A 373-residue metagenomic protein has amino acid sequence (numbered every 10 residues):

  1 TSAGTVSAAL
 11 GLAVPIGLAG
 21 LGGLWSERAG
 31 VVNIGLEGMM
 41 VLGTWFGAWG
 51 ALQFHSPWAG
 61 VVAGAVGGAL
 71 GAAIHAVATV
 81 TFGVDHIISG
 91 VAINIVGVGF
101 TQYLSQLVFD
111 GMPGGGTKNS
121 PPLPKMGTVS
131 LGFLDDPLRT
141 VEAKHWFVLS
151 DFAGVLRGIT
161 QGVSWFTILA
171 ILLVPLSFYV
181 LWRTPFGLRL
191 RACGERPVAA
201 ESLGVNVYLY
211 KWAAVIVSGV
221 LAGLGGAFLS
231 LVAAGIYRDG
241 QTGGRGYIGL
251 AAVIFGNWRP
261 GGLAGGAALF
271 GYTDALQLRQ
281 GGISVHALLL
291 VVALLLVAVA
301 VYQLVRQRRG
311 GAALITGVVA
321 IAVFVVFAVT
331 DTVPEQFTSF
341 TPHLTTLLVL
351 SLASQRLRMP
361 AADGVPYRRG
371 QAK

Functional and structural regions predicted by a protein language model:
G4-V6, Q106-F109, L181, P185 (+3 more regions): Inter-helical junctions in multi-pass inner-membrane proteins, predominant in energy-converting antiporter-like
G4-V91, A252-L263, L352-A353, L357: Single transmembrane alpha-helix segments in multi-pass membrane proteins
A9, A13-G20, E37, V41 (+13 more regions): Small-residue faces within membrane-embedded alpha-helices
L24-G43, V80-I93, R189-A192, W212-A213 (+5 more regions): Short, non-helical or kinked segments that cap or interrupt transmembrane helices
E27-V32, G71-A143, R183-P185, Q241-G244 (+2 more regions): Short loop segments and helix-boundary regions at transmembrane helix junctions of multi-pass inner-membrane proteins
S56, G158-Y237, P260-G265: Helix-loop-helix "hairpin" substructures at the membrane interface of multi-pass membrane proteins
V98-W182, Y237-T242, R279, I283 (+4 more regions): Transmembrane helix-bundle core of multi-pass membrane transporters and related energy-transducing complexes
P137, S177, E195-L209, L278-K373: Cytosolic-side transmembrane-helix boundaries in multi-pass membrane proteins
